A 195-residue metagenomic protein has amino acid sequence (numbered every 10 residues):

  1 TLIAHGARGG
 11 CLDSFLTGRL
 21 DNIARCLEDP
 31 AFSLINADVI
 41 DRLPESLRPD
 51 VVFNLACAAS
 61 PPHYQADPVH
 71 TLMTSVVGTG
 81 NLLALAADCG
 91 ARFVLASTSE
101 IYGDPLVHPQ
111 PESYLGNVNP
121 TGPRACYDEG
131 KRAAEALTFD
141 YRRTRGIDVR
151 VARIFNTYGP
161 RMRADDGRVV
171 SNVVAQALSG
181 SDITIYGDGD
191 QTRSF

Functional and structural regions predicted by a protein language model:
T1-T157, A177, G187: N-terminal Rossmann-like NAD(P)+-binding domain of SDR-like oxidoreductases, especially those catalyzing
H108-P109, A164-N172: A glycine/serine/threonine-rich, flexible loop-to-helix segment that serves as the NAD(P) cofactor-binding "lid"
P160-G167, G189-F195: Substrate-binding strand-loop-helix patch in Rossmann-like NAD(P)-dependent oxidoreductase/epimerase domains
N172-L178: Activation segment of eukaryotic-like protein kinases
I183-T184: Flexible, nucleotide-binding loop/lid elements of kinase catalytic cores
